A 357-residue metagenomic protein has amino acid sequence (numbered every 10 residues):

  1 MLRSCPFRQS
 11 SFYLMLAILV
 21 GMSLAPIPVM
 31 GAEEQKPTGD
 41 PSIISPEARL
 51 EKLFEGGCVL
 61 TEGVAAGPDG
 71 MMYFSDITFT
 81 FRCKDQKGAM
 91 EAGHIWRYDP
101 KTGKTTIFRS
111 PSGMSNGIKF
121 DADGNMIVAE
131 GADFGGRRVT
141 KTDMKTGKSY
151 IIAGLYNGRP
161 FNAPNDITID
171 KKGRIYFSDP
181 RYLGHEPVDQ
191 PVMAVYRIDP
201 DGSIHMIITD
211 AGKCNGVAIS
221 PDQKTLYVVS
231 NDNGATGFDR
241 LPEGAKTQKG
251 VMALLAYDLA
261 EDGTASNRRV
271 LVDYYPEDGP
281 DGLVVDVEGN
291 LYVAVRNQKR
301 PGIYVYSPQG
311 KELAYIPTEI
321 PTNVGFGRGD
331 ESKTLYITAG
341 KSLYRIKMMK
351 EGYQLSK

Functional and structural regions predicted by a protein language model:
M1-Q9: N-terminal secretory signal peptides that target proteins for export/translocation
L2, M22-L24, P160: Generic N-terminal simple sequence motifs
P6-F7, L19, K145: Compositionally biased, low-complexity segments
S11-P26: Bacterial N-terminal signal peptides
V29-K357: Sequence-structural signature of mature extracellular/luminal beta-sheet repeat domains, prominently beta-propellers
